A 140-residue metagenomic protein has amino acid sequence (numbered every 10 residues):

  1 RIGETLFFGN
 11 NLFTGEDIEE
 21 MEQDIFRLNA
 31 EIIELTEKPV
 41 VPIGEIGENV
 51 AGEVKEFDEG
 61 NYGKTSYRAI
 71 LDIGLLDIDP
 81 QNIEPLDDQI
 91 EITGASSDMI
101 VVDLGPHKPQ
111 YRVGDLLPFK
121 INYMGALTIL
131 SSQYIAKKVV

Functional and structural regions predicted by a protein language model:
R1-V140: Active-site anion/phosphate-binding pocket segments in diverse small-molecule metabolic enzymes
